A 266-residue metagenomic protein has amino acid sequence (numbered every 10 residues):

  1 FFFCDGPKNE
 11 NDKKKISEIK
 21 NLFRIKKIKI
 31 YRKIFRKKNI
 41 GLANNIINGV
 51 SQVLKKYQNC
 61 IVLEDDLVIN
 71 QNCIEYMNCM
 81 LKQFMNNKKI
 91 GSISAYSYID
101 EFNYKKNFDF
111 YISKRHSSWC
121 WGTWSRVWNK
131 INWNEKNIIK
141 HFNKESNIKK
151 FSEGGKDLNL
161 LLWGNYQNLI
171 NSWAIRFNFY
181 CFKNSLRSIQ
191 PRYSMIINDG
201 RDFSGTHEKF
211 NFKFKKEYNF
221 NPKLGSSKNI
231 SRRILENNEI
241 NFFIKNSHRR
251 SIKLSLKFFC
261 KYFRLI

Functional and structural regions predicted by a protein language model:
F1-L63, L67-I266: Peripheral/terminal regions associated with large enzymatic or DNA-binding modules
